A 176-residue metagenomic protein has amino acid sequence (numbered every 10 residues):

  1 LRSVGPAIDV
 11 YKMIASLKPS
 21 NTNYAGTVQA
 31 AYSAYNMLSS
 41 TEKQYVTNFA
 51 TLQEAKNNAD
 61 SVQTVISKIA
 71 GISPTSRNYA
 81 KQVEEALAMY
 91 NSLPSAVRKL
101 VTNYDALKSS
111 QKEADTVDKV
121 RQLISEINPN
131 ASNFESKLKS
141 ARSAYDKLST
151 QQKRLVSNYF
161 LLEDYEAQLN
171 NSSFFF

Functional and structural regions predicted by a protein language model:
L1-F176: Beta-rich interaction/scaffold domains
